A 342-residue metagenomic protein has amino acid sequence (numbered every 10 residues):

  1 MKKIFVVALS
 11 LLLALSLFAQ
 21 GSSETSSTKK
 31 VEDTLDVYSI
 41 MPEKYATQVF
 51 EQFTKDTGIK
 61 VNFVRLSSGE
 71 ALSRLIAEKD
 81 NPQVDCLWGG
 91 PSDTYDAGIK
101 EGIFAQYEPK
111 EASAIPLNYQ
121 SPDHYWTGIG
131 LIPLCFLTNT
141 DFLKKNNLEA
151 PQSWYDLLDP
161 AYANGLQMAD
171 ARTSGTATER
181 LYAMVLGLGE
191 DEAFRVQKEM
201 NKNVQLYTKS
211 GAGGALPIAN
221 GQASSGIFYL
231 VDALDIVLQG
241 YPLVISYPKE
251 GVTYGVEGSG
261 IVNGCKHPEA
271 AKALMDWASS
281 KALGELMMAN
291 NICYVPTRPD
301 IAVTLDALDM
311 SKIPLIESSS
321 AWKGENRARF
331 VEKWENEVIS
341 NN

Functional and structural regions predicted by a protein language model:
M1-T34, N341-N342: Short, low-complexity disordered leader/linker segments with a strong preference for bacterial N-terminal type II
S26-A97: Early extracytoplasmic/lumenal segment of secretory-pathway proteins
D36, I40-A46, Q83-Q222: Extracytoplasmic ligand-binding site segments that recognize negatively charged/polar headgroups
A71-L72, T94-Y95, W154, G214-A215 (+3 more regions): Short, hydrophobic alpha-helical packing/hinge segments within bilobed ligand-binding/sensory domains
D93-A97, A219, S224-P242, N291: A ligand-binding cleft/hinge motif common to bilobed small-molecule-binding domains
L117, I132, V196-N201, Y207-T208 (+2 more regions): Periplasmic-binding protein-like
E190-E192, P296-N342: An extracytoplasmic/periplasmic, membrane-proximal ligand-sensing/linker region
V262-S319: Mature extracytoplasmic/periplasmic domains
